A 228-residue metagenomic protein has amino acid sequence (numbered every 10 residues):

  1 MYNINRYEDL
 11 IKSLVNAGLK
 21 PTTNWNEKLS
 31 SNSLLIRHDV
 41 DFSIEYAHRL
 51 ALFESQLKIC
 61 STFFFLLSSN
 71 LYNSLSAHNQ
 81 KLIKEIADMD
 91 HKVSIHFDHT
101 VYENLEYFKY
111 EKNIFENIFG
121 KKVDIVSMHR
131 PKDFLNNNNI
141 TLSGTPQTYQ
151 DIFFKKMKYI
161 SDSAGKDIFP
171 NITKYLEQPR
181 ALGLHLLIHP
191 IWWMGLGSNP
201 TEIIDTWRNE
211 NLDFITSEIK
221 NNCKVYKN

Functional and structural regions predicted by a protein language model:
M1-T62, L66-D90, L105-N228: Terminal accessory/targeting
V101: Catalytic core of soluble alpha/beta enzymes
